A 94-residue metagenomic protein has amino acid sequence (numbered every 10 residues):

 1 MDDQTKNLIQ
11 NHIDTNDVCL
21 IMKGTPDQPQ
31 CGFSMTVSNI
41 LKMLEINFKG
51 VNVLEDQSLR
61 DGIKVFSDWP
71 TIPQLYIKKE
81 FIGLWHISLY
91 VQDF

Functional and structural regions predicted by a protein language model:
M1-D3: Short gly/ser/thr-rich secondary-structure transition/capping motifs
T5-N7, R60: Eukaryotic intrinsically disordered and solvent-exposed regulatory patches
Q10-N47: Local sequence-structure signature of Cys/Sec-based thiol-disulfide redox active-site neighborhoods
C19-M22, P73-K78: Cytosolic beta-strand hydrophobic patch enriched in CBS
K42-R60, P70: Thiol-based oxidoreductase modules, predominantly thioredoxin-like and allied folds used for disulfide exchange
V65-T71: Thiol/disulfide oxidoreductase modules built on the thioredoxin-like
I77-F94: Non-catalytic, surface beta->alpha helical segment in thiol-disulfide oxidoreductase systems
